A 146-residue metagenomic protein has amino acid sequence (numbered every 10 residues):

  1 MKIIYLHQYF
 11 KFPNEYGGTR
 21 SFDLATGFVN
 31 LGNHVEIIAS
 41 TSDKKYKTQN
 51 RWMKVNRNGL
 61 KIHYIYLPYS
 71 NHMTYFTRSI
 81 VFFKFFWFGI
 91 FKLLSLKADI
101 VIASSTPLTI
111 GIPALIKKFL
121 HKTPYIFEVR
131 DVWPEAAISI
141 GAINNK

Functional and structural regions predicted by a protein language model:
M1-L60: N-terminal subdomain of nucleotide-sugar transferases
Q8, Y69-T77, L120-K146: Acceptor-binding helix/loop patch of EC 2.4 sugar-transfer enzymes, predominantly nucleotide-sugar-dependent
P13, K45-K47, H72, I110 (+1 more regions): Generic structural signal for helix capping and beta-alpha/helix-loop junctions
N14, S79, A103-S104, K146: A generic secondary-structure micro-motif detector that highlights 1-2 residue hydrophobic/ambivalent hotspots embedded
G17-G18, F76, G111-I112: Conserved strand-to-helix beginnings and helix N-cap segments that scaffold or border functional pockets
G18-S21, N50-M53, L115-F119, I140-N144: Short, glycine/charged-enriched secondary-structure capping and boundary segments
I37-L96: A conserved catalytic-core segment of Leloir-type glycosyltransferases
F82-K92, A98-H121, F127-E135: An aromatic- and histidine-rich active-site surface loop
